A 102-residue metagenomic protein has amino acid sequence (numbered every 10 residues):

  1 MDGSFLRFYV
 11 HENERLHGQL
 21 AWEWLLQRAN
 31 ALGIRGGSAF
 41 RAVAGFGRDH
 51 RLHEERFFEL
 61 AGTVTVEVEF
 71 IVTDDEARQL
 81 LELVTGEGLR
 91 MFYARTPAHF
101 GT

Functional and structural regions predicted by a protein language model:
M1-T102: Positively charged, small/polar-rich N-terminal and surface patches that mediate targeting and assembly and bind
